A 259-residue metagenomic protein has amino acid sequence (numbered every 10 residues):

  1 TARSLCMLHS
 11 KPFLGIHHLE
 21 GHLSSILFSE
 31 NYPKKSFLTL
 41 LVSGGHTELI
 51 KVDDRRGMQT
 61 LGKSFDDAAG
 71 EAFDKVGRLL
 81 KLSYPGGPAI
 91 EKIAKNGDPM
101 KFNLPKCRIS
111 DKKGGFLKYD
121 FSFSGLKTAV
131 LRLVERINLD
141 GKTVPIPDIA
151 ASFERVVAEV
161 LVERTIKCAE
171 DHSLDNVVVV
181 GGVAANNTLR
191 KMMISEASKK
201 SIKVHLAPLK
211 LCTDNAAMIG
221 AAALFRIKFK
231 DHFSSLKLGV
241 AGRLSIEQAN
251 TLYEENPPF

Functional and structural regions predicted by a protein language model:
T1-L14: Phosphate- and other anionic-substrate recognition elements at nucleic-acid/protein interfaces
K11, G15-L38, A222: Conserved phosphate-binding catalytic cores of ATP/NTP-utilizing and phosphoryl-transfer enzymes
G15-I16, N176-V177, I194-I219: Conserved phosphate-binding/catalytic loops in two-lobed NTP-binding clefts
H17-E20, N31, D54-D98, K127-N138: Glycine-rich phosphate-binding loop plus the immediately following alpha-helix
H22-S25, A207-I246, N250: Glycine-rich phosphate-binding/hydrolytic loop that grips phosphoryl groups
T39-L41, T47-K51: Short beta-strand scaffold segments in enzyme catalytic cores
G45, G182-V183, L209: Active-site metal-binding loops of divalent metal-dependent hydrolases
K92-V177, N186-K200, I227-K230, Q248-F259: A contiguous, well-structured pocket-lining segment that forms one wall/lid of small-molecule binding clefts in soluble
